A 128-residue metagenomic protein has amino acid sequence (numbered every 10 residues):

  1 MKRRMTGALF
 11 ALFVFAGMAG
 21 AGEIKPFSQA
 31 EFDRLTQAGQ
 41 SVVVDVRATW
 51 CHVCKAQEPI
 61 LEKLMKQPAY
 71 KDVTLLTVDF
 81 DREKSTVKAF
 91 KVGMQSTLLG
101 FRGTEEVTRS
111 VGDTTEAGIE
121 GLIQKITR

Functional and structural regions predicted by a protein language model:
M1-G7: Positively charged n-region of N-terminal signal peptides that target proteins for export
G7-G17: Bacterial N-terminal signal peptides
A21-A38: N-terminal leader/targeting and pre-domain segments
Q37-T49: Short active-site neighborhood of thiol/selenol oxidoreductases, capturing the structured segment around
V46, M65, Y70-K84: Thiol-based oxidoreductase modules, predominantly thioredoxin-like and allied folds used for disulfide exchange
K55-A69: Typically the conserved alpha-helix immediately C-terminal to a functionally engaged Cys/Sec in thioredoxin-like
F90-L99: Structural micro-motif
G100-R128: Non-catalytic, surface beta->alpha helical segment in thiol-disulfide oxidoreductase systems
